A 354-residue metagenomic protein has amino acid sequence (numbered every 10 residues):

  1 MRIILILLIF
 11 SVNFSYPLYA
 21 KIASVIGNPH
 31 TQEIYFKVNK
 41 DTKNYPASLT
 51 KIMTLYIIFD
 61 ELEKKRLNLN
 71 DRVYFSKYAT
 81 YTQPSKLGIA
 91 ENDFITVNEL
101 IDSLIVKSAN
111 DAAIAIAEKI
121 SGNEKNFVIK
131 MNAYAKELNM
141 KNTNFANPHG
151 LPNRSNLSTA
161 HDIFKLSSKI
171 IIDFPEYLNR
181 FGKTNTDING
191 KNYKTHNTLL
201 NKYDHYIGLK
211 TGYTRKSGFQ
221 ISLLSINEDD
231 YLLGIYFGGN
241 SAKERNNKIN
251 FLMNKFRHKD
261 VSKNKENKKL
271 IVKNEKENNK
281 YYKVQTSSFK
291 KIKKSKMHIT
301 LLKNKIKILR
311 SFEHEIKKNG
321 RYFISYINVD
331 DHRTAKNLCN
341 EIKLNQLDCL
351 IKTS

Functional and structural regions predicted by a protein language model:
R2-I3, K136, Q285: Terminal, positively biased "leader/anchor" segments that mediate initial targeting or electrostatic surface association
I3-F14: Sec-dependent N-terminal signal peptides
Y16-I22, R215-G218: Short, flexible loop/turn motifs enriched in small residues
L18-T159, I171: Active-site-adjacent loops and short helices of periplasmic peptidoglycan-processing enzymes
Y35, Q285-S287: Local beta-strand/beta-hairpin segments that build beta-sheet-rich folds
T50, K77-A79, E91-D93, E118-I120 (+6 more regions): A mature extracytoplasmic/lumenal domain signature
H161-F164, S168-Y282, K290-S354: Extracytoplasmic
